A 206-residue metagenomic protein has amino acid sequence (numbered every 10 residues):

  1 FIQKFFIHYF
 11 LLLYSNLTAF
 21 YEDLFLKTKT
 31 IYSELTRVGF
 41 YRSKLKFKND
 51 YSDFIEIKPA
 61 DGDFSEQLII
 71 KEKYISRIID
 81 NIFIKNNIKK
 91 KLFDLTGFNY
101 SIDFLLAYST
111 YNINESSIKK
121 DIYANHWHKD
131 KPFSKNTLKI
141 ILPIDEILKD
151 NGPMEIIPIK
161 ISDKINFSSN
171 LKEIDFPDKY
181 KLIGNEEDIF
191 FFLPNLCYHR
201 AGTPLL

Functional and structural regions predicted by a protein language model:
F1-S101, N185: N-terminal auxiliary "cap/dimerization" subdomain that precedes the catalytic jelly-roll/cupin core of mononuclear
I7, P132, T203: Alpha-helical and His/Cys-centered functional microenvironments
L24, N151-G152, K164-N166, L193 (+1 more regions): Short helix/loop capping segments that flank catalytic or ligand/cofactor-binding pockets
F47-N49, S109-I113, P132, E146-K149 (+2 more regions): Short, solvent-exposed loop/turn segments at secondary-structure junctions
I78, Y100-F104, D121-N125: Glycine- and small hydrophobic-enriched segments that form the cores of compact globular domains
T96-I113: Active-site cores enriched in adjacent His and Asp/Glu residues with nearby glycine-rich loops that coordinate divalent
S117-I183: Catalytic core of non-heme Fe(II) oxygenases with the double-stranded beta-helix
S169-L206: Catalytic core of Fe(II)/2-oxoglutarate
